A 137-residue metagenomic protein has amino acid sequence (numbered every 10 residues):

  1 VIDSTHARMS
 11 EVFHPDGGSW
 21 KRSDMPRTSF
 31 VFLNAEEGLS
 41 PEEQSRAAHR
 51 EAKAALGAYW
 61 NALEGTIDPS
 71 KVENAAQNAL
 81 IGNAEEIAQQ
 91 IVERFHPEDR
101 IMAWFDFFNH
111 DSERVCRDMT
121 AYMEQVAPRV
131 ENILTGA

Functional and structural regions predicted by a protein language model:
V1-D99, E131-A137: An alpha-helical appendage that flanks or caps ligand/catalytic pockets
I2-D3, E113-M119: Conserved strand-to-helix beginnings and helix N-cap segments that scaffold or border functional pockets
H49-R50, C116-E124: Short, electropositive alpha-helical surface patch
G65-T66, H110, A127-P128: A generic structural signal for solvent-exposed, polar alpha-helical segments
W104-V115: Glycine-rich, proline-tolerant flexible connector loops at the mouths of alpha/beta enzymes
T120-L134: Alpha-helix-loop-beta-strand connector modules within alpha/beta enzyme cores
